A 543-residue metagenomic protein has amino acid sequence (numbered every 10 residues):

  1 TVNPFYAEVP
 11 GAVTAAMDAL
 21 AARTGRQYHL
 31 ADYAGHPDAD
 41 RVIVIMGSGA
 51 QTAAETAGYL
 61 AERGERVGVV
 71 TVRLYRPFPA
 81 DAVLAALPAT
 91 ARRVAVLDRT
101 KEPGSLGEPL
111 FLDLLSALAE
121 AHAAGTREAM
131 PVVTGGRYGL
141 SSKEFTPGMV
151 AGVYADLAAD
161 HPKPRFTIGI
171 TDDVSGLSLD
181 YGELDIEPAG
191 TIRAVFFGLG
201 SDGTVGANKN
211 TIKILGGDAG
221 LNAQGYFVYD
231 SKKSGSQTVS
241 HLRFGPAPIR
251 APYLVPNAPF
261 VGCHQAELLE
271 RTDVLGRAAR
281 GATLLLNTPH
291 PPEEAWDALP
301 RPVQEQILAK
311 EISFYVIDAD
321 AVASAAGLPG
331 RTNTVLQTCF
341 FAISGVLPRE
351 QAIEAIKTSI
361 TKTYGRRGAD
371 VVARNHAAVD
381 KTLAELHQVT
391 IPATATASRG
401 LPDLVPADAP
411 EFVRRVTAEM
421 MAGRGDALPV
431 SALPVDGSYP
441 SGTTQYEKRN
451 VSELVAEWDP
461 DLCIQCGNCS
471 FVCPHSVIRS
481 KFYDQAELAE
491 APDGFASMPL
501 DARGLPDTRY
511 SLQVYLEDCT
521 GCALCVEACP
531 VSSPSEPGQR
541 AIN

Functional and structural regions predicted by a protein language model:
T1, F5, A121-A194, G330-R331 (+3 more regions): Iron-sulfur (Fe-S) cluster-binding modules
T1-D32: Conformationally flexible catalytic loops at phosphate/diphosphate-handling active centers
A19, R23, E55-V69, E120 (+1 more regions): Short helix-loop-beta junction
D38-E65, F78-V83: Redox- and metal-dependent alpha/beta enzyme cores, enriched for Fe-S-associated oxidoreductases and cofactor-handling
R63-R93: Core nucleotide-handling region used for phosphoryl-transfer chemistry
P77-A82, R93, L97-E108, G190-G200 (+2 more regions): Active-site cofactor/cluster-binding pocket
R93-L177, F244-T288, A298, P460-S470 (+2 more regions): Phosphate/diphosphate-binding loops
G365-C519, V526-N543: Ferredoxin-type iron-sulfur electron-transfer modules and their immediate structural context
